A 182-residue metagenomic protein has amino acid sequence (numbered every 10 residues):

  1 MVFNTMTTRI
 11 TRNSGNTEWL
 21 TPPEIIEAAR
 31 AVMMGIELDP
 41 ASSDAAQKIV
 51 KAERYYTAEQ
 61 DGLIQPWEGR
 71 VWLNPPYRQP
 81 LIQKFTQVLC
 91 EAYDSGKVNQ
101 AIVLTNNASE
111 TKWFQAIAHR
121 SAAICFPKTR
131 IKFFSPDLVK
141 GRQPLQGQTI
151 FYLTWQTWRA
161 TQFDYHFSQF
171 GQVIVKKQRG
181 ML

Functional and structural regions predicted by a protein language model:
M1-L182: Class I S-adenosyl-L-methionine-dependent methyltransferase catalytic core
